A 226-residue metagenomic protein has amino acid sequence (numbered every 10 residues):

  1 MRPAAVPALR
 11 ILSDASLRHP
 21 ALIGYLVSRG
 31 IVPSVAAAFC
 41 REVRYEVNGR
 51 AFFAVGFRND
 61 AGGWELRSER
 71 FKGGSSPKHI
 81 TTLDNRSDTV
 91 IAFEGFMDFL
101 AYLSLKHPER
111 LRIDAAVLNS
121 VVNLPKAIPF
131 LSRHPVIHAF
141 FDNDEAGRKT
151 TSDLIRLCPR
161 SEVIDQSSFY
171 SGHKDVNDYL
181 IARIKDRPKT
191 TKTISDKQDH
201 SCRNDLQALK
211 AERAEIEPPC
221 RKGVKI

Functional and structural regions predicted by a protein language model:
M1-L83: Basic, glycine-enriched DNA-binding surface that flanks or lies within the catalytic cores of DNA
L12, A92, V117: Short, flexible active-site loop motifs that bind/organize anionic cofactors or intermediates
D84-V90: A short, charged/proline- and glycine-enriched loop that marks the coil->beta-strand transition at the N-terminal
D88, S104-I226: TOPRIM fold recognition
E94-G95, N143: Helix N-cap/beta->alpha junction signal
M97-A101: Short amphipathic alpha-helical face segments that pack within enzyme cores and frequently flank/anchor catalytic
